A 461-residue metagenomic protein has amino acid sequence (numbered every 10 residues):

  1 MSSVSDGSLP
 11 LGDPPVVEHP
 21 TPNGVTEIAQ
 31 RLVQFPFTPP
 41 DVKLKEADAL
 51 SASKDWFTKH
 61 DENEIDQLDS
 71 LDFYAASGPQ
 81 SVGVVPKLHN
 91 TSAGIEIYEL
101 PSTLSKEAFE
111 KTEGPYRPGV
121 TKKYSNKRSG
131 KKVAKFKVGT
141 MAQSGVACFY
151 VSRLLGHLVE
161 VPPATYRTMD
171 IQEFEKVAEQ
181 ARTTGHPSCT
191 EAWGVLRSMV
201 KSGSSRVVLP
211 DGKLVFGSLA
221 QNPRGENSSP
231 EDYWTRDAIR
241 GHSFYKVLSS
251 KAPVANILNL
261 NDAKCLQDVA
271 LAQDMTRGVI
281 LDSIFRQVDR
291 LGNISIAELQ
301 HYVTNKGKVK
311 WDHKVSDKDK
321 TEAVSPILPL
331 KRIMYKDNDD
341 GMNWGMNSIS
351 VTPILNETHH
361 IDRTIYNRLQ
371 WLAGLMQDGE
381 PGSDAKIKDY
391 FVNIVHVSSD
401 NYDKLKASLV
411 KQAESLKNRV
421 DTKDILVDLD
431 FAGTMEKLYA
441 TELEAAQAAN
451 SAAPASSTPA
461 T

Functional and structural regions predicted by a protein language model:
S2-T461: Phosphate/dinucleotide-binding and metal-coordinating scaffold of catalytic cores in nucleotide-dependent enzymes
